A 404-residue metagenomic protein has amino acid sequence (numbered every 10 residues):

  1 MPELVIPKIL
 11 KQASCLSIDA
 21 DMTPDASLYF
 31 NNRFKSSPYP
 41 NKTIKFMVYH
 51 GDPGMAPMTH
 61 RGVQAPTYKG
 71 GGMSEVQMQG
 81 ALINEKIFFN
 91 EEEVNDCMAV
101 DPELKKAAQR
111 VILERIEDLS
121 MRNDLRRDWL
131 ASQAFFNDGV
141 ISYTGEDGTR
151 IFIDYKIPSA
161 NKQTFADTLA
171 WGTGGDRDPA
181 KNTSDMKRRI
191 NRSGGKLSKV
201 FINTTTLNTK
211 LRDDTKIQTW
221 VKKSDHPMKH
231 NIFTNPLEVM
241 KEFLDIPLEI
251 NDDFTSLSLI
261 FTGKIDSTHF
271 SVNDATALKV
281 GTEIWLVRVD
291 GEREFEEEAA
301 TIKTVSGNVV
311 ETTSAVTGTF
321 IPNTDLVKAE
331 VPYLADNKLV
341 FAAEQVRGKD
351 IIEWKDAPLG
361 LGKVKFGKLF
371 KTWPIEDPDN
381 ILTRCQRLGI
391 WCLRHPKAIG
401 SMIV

Functional and structural regions predicted by a protein language model:
M1-I44, I399-V404: N-terminal alpha-helical "arm" segments
P2-Q12, R347-V404: Hydrophobic, glycine-enriched assembly/anchoring segments
N31-M98: Assembly/oligomerization interface modules of large self-assembling protein complexes
G80-P158, D178, N182, R188-T206 (+1 more regions): Long, contiguous amphipathic alpha-helices that act as assembly "spine/axial" helices in icosahedral shell and virion
S193-S258, D325-W354: Extended oligomerization regions of viral-like shell subunits
L257-G263, T276, D290-A329: Small/polar beta-strand repeat architecture
G263-F270: Short, structured beta-strand/loop micro-motifs enriched in basic residues and often containing a Trp
